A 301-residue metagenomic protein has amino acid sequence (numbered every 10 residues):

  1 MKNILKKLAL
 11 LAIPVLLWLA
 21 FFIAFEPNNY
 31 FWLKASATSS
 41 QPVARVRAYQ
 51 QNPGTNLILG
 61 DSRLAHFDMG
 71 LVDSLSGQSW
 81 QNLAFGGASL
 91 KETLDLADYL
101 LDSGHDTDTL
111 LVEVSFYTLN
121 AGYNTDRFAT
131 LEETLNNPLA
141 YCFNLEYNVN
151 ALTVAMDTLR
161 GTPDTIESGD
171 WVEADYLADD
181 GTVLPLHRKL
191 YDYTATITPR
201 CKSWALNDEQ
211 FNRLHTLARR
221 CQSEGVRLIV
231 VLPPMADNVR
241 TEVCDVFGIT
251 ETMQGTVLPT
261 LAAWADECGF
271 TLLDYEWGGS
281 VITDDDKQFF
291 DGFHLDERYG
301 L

Functional and structural regions predicted by a protein language model:
K6-P27: Hydrophobic membrane-insertion alpha-helices, especially the h-region of bacterial N-terminal signal peptides
E26-R45: Alpha-helical transmembrane signal-anchor/signal-peptide segments
Q41-D68: Short extracytoplasmic
R63-L145: Membrane-embedded segments
L94, N207-H215, T250-L261: Well-ordered, non-membrane alpha-helical segments in soluble/globular domains
E113-V114, Y123-R227, P233: Secreted/periplasmic serine-hydrolase-like ester/acetyl group-modifying domain
N238-Y275: Substrate-gating cap/lid alpha-helix
Q288-L301: Histidine-centered active-site loop/cap adjacent to the catalytic His in serine esterases/O-acetyl transfer systems
